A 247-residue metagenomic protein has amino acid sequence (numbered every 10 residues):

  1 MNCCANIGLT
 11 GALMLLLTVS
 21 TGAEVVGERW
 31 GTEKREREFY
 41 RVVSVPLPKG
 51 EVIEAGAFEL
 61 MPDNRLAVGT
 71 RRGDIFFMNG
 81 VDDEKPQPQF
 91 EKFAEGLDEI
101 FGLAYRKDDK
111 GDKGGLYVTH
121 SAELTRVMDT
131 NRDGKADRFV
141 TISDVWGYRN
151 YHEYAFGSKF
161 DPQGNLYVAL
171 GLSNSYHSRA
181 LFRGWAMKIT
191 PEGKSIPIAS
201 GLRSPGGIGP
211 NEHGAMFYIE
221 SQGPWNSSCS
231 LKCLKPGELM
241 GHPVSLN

Functional and structural regions predicted by a protein language model:
C3-C4: Cysteine-centered motifs
G8-T18: Bacterial N-terminal signal peptides
G22-N247: Beta-propeller domains with acidic blade repeats across secreted/periplasmic ectodomains and cytosolic WD/CNH propellers
